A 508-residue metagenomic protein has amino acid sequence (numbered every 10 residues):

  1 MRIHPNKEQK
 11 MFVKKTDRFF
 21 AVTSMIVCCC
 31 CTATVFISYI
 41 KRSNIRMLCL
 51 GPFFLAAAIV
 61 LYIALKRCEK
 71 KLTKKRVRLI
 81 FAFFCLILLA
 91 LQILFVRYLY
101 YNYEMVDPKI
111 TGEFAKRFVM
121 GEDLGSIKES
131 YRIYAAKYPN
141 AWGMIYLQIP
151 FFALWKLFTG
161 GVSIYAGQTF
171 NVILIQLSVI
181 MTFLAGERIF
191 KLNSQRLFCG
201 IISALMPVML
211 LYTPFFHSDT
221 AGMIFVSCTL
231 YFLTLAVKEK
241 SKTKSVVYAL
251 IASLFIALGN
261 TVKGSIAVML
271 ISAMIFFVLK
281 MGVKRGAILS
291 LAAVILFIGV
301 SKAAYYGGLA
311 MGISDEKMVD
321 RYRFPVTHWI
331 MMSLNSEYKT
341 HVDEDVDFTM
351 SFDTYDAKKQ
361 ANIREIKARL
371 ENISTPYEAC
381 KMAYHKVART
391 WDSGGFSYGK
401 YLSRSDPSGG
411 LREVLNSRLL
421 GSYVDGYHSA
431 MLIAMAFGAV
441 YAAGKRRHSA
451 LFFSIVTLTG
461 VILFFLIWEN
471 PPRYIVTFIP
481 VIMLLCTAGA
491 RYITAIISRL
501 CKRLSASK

Functional and structural regions predicted by a protein language model:
M1-L94, L289-I295, L500-K508: Start-transfer (signal-anchor) and selected internal transmembrane alpha helices of multi-pass inner/ER membrane
T32, F36-F54, A166, F170-N171 (+1 more regions): Membrane-interface anchor segments at the N-terminal boundary of transmembrane helices in multi-pass membrane enzymes
K116, R132-G160: Short hydrophobic/aromatic helix or loop-helix immediately within or flanking a transmembrane segment in polytopic
L124-G125, Y306-R404: Membrane-proximal stem/loop segments at transmembrane-domain junctions that anchor or position
Y138, W142, K156-I180, G421-G426: Loop-to-helix entry region of an early transmembrane alpha helix in multi-pass inner-membrane enzymes
T169-F190, C228, A434-V440: Transmembrane-helix motifs of polytopic, lipid-linked glycan transferases
T182-L205, S449-F452: Transmembrane-helix signature of polytopic, membrane-embedded enzymes that assemble or transfer cell-envelope glycans
V208-G222: Short acidic/glycine- and proline-prone juxtamembrane loop motifs at membrane-interface regions of multi-pass membrane
